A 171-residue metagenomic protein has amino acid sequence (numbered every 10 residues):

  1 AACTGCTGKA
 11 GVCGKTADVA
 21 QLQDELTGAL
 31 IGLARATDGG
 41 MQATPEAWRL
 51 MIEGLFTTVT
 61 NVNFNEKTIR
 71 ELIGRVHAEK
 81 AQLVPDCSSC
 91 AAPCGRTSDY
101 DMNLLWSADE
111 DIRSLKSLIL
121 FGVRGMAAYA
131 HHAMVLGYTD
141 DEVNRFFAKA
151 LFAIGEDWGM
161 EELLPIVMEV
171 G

Functional and structural regions predicted by a protein language model:
A1-G171: An N-terminal assembly and electron-transfer interface module characteristic of large anaerobic redox and radical
